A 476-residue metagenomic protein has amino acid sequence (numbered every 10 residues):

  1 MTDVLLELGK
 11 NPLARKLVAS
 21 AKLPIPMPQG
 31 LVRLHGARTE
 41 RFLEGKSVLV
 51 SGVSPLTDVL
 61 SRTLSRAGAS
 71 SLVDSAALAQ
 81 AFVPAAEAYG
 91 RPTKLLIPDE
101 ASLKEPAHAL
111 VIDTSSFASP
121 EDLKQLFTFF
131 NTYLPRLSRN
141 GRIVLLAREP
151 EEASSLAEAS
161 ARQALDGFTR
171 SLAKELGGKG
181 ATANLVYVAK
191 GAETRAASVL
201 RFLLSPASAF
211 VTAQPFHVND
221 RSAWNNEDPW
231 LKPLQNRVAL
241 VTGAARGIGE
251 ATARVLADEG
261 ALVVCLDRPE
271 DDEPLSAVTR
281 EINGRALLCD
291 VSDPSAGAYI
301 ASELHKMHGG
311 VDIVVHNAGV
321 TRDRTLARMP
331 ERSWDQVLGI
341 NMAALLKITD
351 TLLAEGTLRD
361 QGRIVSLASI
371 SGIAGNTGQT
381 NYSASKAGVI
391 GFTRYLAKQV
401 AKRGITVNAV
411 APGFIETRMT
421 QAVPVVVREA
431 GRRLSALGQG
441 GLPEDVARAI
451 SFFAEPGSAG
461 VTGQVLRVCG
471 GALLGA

Functional and structural regions predicted by a protein language model:
H35, T212-N236, A374, S451 (+1 more regions): Short C-terminal tail/terminal secondary-structure segment of NAD(P)H-dependent dehydrogenase/reductase domains
A69-V83, A261-S276: Conserved glycine-rich Rossmann-like NAD(P)H-binding loop of the short-chain dehydrogenase/reductase
P98-D99, L103, D122, T325-L326 (+2 more regions): Substrate-binding pocket helix/loop in short-chain dehydrogenase/reductase
A161-L165, T349, S385-G388, T393: Active-site helix of classical SDR
G177-T182, F210-A213, Q361, A401 (+2 more regions): Short, small/polar-rich loop/turn modules that mediate ligand/substrate recognition or access, typified
V188-A196, S435-V446, G457: A conserved structural motif in NAD(P)-dependent oxidoreductases
S369: Residue(s) in the substrate-gating loop at a strand-loop-helix junction that position the organic substrate next
